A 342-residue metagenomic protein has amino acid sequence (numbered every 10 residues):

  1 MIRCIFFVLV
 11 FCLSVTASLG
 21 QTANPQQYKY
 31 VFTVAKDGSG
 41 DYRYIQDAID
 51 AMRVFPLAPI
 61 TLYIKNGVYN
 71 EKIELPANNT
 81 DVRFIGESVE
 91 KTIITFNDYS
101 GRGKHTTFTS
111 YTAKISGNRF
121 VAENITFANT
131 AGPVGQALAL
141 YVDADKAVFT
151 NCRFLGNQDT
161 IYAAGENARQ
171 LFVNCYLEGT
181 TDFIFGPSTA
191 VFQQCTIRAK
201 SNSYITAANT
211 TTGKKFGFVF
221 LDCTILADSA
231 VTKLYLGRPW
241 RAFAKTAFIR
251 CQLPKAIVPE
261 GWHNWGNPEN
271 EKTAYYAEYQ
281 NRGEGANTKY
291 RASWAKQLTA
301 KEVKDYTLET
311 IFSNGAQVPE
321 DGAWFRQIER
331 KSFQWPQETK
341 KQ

Functional and structural regions predicted by a protein language model:
M1-P25: Bacterial Sec-dependent N-terminal signal peptides
T22-Q342: Sequence-level preference for short, compositionally simple segments enriched in small aliphatic or small polar residues
